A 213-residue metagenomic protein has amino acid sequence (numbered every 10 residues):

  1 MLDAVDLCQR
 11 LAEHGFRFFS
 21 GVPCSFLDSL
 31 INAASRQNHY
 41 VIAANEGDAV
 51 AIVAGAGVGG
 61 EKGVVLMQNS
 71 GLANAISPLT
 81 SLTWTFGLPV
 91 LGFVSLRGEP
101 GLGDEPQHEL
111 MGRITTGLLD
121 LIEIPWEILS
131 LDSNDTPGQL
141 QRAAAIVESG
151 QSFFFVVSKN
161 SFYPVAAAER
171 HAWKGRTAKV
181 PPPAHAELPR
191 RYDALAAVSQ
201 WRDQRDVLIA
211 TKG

Functional and structural regions predicted by a protein language model:
M1-G117, I124-S149, F154-G213: Thiamine diphosphate
